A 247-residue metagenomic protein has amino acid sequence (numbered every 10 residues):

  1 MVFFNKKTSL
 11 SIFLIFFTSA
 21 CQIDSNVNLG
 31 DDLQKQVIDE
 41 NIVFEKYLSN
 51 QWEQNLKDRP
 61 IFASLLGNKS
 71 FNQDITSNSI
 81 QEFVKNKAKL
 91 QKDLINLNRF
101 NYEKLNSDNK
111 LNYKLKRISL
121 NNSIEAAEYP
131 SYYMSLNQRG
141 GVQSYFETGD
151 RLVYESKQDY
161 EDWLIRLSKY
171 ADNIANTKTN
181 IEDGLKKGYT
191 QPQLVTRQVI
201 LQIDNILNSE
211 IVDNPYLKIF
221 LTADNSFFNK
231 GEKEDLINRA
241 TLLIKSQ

Functional and structural regions predicted by a protein language model:
V2-S9: Bacterial N-terminal signal peptides that target proteins for export
F17-A20: C-terminal motif of bacterial Sec signal peptides marking the signal peptidase cleavage site
Q22-Q247: N-terminal maturation segment of proteins
